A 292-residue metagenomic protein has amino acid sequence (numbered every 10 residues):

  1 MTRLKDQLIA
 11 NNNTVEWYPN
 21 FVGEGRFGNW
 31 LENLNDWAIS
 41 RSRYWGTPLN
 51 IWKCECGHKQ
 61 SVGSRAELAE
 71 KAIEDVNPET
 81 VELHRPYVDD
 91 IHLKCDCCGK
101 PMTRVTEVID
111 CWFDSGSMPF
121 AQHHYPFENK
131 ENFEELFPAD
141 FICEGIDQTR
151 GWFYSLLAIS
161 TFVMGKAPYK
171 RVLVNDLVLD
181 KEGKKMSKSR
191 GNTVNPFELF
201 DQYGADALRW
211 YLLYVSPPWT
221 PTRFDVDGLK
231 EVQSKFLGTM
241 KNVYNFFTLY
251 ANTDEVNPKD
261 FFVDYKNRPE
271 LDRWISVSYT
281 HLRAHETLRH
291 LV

Functional and structural regions predicted by a protein language model:
M1-T253, R273-R283: Structured secondary-structure scaffolds
K259, V263-Y265, W274-S278: Alpha-helical transmembrane bundle of multi-pass secondary transport proteins
H281, L288-V292: Single conserved hydrophobic/aromatic residue that forms the stacking wall/gate of nucleotide- or nucleobase-binding
